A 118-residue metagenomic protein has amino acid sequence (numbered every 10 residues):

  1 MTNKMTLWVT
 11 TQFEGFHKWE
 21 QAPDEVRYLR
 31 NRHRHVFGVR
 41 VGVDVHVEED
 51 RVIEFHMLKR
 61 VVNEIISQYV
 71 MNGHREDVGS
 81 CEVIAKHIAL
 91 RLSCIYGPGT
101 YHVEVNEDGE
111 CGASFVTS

Functional and structural regions predicted by a protein language model:
M1-S118: Charge-rich, low-complexity N-terminal segments
